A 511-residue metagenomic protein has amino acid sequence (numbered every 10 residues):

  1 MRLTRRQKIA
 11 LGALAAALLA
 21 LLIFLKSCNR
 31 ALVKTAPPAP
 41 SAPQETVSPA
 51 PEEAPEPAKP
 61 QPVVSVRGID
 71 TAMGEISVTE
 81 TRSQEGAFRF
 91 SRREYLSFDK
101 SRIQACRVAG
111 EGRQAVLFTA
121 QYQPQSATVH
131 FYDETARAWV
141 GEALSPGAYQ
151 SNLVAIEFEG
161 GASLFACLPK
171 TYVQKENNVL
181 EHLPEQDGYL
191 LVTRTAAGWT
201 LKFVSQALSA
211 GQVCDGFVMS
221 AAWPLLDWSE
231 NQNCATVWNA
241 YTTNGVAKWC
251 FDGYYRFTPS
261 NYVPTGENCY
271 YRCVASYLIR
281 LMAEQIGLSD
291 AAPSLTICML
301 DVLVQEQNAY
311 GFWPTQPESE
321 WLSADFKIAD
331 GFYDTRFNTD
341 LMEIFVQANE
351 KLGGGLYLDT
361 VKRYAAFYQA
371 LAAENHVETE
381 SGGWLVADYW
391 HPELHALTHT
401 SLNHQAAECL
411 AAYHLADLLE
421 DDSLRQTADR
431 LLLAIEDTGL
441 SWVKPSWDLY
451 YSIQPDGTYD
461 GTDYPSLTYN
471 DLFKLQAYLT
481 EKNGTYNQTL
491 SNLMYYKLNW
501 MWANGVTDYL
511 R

Functional and structural regions predicted by a protein language model:
M1-A15: N-terminal Sec-pathway targeting helices
G12-F24: Hydrophobic membrane-insertion alpha-helices, especially the h-region of bacterial N-terminal signal peptides
F24-T35: Hydrophobic single-pass membrane-insertion segments
V33-P57: N-terminal, intrinsically disordered, polar/charged segments of Gram-positive cell-envelope systems that serve as
E56-N308, F312, G354: Carbohydrate-recognition beta-sandwich/jelly-roll modules in extracellular/periplasmic carbohydrate-active proteins
T236-G266, P293-T315, G355-S381, S423-D448 (+1 more regions): Long, well-ordered core segments of solenoidal/helical folds
A247-N268, F312-D334, V377-S401, K444-L472: Carbohydrate-binding/catalytic loop surfaces
T265-Q285, G331-N349, T398-A416, Y459-L479: Well-ordered alpha-helical segments within folded domains of soluble proteins
